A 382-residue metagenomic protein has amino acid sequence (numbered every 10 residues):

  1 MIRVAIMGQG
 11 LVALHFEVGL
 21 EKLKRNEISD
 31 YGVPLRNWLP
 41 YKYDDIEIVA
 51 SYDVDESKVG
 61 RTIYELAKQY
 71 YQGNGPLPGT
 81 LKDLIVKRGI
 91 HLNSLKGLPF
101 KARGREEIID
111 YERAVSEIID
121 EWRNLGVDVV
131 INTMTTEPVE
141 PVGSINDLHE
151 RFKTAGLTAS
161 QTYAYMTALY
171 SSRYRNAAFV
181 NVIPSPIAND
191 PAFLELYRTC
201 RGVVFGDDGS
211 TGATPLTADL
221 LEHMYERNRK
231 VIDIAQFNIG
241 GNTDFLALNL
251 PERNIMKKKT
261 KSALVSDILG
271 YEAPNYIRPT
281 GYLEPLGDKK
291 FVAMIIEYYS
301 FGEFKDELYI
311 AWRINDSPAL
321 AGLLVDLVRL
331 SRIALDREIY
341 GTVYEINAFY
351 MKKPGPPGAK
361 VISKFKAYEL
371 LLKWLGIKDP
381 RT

Functional and structural regions predicted by a protein language model:
M1-D219, H223: N-terminal Rossmann-like NAD(P) cofactor-binding subdomain of oxidoreductases, focused on the glycine-rich
I2-M7, D44, K58, G209 (+2 more regions): Active-site-lining helix/loop region of Rossmann-like oxidoreductase modules
G60, R201, N228, L320 (+1 more regions): Glycine-centered secondary-structure boundary/capping sites
E338-T382: C-terminal low-complexity, acidic/polar tails when present
